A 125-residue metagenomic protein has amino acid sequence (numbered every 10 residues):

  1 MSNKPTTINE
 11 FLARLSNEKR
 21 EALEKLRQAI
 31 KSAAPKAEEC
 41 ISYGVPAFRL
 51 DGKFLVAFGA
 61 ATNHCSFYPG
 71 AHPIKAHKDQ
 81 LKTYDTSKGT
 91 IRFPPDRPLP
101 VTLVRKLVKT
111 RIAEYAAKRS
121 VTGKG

Functional and structural regions predicted by a protein language model:
M1-G125: Charge-dense, helix-prone N-terminal extensions
